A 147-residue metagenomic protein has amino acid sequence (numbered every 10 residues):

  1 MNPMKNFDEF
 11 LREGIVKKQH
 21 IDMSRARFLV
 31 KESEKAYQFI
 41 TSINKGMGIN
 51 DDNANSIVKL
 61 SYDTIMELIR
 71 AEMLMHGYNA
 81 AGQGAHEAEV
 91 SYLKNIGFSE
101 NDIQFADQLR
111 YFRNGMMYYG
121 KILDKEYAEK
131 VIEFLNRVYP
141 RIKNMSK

Functional and structural regions predicted by a protein language model:
M1-K147: Terminal alpha-helical segments
